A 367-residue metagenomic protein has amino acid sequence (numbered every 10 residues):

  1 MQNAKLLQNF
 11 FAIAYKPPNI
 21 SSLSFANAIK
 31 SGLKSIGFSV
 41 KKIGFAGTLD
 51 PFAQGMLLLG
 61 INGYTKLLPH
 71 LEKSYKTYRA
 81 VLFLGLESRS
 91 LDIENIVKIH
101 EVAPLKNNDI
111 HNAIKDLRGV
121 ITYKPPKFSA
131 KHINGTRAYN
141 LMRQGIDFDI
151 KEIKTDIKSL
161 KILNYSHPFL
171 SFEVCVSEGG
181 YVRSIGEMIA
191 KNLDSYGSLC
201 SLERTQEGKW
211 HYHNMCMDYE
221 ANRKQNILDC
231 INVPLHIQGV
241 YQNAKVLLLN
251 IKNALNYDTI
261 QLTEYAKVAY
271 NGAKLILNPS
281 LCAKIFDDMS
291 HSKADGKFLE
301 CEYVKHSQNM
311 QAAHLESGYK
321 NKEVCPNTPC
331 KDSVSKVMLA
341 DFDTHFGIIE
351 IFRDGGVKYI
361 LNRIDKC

Functional and structural regions predicted by a protein language model:
M1-L49, A53-M56, S74, N192 (+1 more regions): Accessory RNA 3′-end/elbow-binding domains used by RNA modification enzymes
Q2-N214, G347-G355, I360-K366: RNA pseudouridine synthases
